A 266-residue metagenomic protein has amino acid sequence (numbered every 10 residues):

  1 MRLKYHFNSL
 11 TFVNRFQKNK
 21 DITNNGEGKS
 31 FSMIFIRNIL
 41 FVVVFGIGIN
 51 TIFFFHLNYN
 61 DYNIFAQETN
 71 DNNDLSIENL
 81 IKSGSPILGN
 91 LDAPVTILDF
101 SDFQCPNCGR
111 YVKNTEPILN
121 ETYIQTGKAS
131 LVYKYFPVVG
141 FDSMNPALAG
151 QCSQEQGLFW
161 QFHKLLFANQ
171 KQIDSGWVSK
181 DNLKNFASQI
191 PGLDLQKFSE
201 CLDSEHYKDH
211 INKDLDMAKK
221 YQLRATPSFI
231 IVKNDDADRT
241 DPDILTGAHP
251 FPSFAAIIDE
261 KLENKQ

Functional and structural regions predicted by a protein language model:
R2-Y62, K184-Q266: C-terminal cap of thioredoxin/glutaredoxin-like
L57-D74: Ser/Thr/Pro/Gly-rich low-complexity linker/stalk segments immediately outside membranes or between
T69-N70, S76-E78, Q189-I190: Short, flexible segments with low predicted structural confidence
E78-V95, Y123: A short beta-strand-turn-helix
I81-K82, F167, Q172, R239 (+1 more regions): A generic, residue-level signal for flexible/boundary positions that often mark functional hotspots
K82-P86, E116-I118, L215-M217: A generic local structural motif
I87-L88, I173, L245: Short clusters of hydrophobic/aromatic residues that line enzyme substrate/ligand-binding pockets
A93, L98-Q189, Y221, H249 (+1 more regions): Structural alpha/beta surface segment adjacent to cysteine/selenocysteine redox centers across thiol/disulfide enzymes
